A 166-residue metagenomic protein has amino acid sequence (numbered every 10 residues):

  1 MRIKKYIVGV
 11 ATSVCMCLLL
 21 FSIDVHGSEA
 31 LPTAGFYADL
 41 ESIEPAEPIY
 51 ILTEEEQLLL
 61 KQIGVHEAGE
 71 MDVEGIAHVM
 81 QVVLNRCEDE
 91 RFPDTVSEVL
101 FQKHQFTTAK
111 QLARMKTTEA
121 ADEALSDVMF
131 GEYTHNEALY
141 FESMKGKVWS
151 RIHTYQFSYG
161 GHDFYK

Functional and structural regions predicted by a protein language model:
M1-E54, K166: N-terminal secretory targeting signals
T33-K166: Bacterial extracytoplasmic/cell-wall-associated proteins, especially those involved in peptidoglycan
